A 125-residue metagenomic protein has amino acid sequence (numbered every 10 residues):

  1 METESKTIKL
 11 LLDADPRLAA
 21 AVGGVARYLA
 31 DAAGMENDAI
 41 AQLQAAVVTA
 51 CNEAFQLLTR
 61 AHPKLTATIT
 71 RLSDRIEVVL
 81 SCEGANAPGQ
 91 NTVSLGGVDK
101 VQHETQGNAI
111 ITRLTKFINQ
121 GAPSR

Functional and structural regions predicted by a protein language model:
M1-A45: Bergerat-fold GHKL ATPase/HATPase_c domain
M1-K9, E53-R125: Conserved beta-strand-loop-beta-strand hairpin that lines the nucleotide-binding pocket of ATP/GTP-utilizing enzymes
P16-L18, A41, T49, R75 (+1 more regions): A generic structural micro-environment signature that highlights single residues at secondary-structure boundaries
N37-A61: Conserved ATP-binding N-box helix of the HATPase_c
